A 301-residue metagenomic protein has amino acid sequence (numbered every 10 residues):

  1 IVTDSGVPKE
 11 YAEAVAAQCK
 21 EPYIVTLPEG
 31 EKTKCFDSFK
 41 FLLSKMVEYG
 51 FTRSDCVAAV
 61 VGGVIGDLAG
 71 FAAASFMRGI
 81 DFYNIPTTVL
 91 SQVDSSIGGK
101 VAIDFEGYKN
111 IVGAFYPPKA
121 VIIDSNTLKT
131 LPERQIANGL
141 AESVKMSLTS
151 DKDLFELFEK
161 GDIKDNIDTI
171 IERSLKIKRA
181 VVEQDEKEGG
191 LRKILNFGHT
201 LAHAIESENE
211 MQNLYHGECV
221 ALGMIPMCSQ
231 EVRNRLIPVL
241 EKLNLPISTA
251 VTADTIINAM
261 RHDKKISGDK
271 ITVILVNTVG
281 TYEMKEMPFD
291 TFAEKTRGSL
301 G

Functional and structural regions predicted by a protein language model:
I1, C35, P86, D124 (+3 more regions): Residue-level signal for inorganic ion chemistry
I1-C56: ATP/NTP phosphate-donor binding region
E29-G30, V60-G62, F197-G198: Glycine-rich beta-strand-to-loop/alpha-helix junction loops that act as flexible
E48-S54, F76-N84, S207-G217, V232-N234: Phosphate-handling active-site elements
V64-F71, Q92, H203-A204: Short glycine/serine/threonine-rich phosphate/pyrophosphate-binding segments that cradle anionic phosphate groups
F71-G161: A glycine/threonine-rich phosphate-anchoring loop and its flanking beta-alpha core in nucleotide/phosphate-binding
A141-S143, V232-G301: C-terminal charged capping/lid subdomain of soluble metabolic enzymes
L157-T255: Active-site segments that bind and position negatively charged phosphate/pyrophosphate groups
